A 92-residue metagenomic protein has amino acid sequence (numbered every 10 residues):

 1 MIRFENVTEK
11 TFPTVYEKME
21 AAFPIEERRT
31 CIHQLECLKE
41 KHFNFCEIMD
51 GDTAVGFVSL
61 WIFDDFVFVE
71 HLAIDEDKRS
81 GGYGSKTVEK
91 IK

Functional and structural regions predicted by a protein language model:
M1-H33: Short amphipathic alpha-helix that is part of the acyltransferase structural core
E9-K10, F63, D77: Short, surface-exposed acidic/glycine-rich loop or hinge patches that mediate macromolecular interfaces
T11-E17, N44-T53: An N-terminal domain-start capping segment
F23-G51: Active-site rim helix/loop that mediates acceptor-substrate recognition in acyltransferases
E47, T53-W61, F66-A73: Conserved beta-strand in the GNAT
I74, S80-K92: Conserved acetyl-CoA-binding loop-helix of GNAT-fold acetyltransferases
